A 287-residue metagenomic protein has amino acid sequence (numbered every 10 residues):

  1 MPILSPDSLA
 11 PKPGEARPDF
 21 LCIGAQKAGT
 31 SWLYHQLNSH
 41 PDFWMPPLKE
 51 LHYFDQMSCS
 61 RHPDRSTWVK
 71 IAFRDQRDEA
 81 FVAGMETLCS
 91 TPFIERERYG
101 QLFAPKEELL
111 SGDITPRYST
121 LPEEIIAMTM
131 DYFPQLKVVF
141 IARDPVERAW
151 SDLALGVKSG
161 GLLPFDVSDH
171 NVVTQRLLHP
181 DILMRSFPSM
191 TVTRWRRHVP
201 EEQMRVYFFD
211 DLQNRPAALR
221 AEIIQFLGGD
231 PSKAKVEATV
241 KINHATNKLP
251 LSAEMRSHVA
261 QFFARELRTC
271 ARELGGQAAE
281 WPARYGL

Functional and structural regions predicted by a protein language model:
M1-L109, I114-T115, Y132, R148-S151 (+2 more regions): PAPS-dependent sulfotransferase catalytic core
L4, L48-K49, Q56, Q135 (+4 more regions): The conserved 3'-phosphoadenosine-5'-phosphosulfate
P13-F20, L136-F140, G156-G161, F165-N171 (+4 more regions): N-terminal/domain-start segments enriched in small and hydrophobic, helix-friendly residues, covering either
E15, I23-Q26, L88-P92, R117-P122 (+4 more regions): Aromatic-acidic/polar surface patches that form glycan- and anion
A83-E86, D113-Y118, H170-M184, D210 (+1 more regions): Surface-exposed cleft-lining segments at the edges of enzyme active sites
R96-G100, I126, V192-T193: Generic structural signal for well-ordered alpha-helices, preferentially at hydrophobic/aromatic core positions
E123-T129, L219: Distinct, well-ordered alpha-helical segments
Y132-D152, P188: Conserved phosphate-donor/acceptor-positioning beta-strand/loop module used by diverse small-molecule
